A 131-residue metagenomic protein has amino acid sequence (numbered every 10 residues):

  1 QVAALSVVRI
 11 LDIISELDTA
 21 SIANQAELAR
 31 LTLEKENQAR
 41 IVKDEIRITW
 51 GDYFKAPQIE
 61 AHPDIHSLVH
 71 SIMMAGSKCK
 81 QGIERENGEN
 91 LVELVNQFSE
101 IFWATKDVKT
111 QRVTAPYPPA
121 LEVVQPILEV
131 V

Functional and structural regions predicted by a protein language model:
Q1-L28, D64-Q97, A104-L121, V130: N-terminal intrinsically disordered, cationic/polar leader segments that include organellar targeting peptides
Q25-E45: Alpha-helical segments in soluble extracytoplasmic regions
E45-H62: Short, solvent-exposed, charged loop/turn and helix-capping segments that join or cap alpha-helices on peripheral
